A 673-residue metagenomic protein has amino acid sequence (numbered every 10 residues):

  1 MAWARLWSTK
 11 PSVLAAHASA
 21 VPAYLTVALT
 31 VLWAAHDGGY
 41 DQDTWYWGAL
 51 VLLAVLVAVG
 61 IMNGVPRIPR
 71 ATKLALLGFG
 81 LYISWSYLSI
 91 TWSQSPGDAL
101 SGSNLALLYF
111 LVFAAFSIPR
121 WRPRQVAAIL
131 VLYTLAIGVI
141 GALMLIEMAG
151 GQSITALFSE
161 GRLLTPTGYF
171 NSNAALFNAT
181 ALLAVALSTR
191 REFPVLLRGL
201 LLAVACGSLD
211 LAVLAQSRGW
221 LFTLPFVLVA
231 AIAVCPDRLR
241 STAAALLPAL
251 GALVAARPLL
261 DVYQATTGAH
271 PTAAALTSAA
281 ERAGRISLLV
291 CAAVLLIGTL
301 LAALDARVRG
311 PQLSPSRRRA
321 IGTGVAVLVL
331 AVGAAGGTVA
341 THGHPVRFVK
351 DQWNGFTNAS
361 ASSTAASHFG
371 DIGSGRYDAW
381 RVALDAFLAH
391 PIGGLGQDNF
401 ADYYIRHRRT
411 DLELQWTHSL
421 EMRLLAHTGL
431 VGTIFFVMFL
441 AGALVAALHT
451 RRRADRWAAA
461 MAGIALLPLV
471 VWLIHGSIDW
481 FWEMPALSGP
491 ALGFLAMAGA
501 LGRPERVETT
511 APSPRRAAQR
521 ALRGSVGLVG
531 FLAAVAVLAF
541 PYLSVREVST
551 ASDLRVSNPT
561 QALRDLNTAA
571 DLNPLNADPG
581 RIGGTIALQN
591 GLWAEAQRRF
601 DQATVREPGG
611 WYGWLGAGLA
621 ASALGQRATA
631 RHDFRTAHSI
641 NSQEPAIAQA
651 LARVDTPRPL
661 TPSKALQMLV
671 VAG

Functional and structural regions predicted by a protein language model:
M1-S101, L105-A136, A184-V204, L224-L328 (+8 more regions): Transmembrane signal-anchor hairpin modules in multi-pass inner-membrane enzymes, especially those that act on
L6, L88-W92, G138-L176, V185 (+7 more regions): Membrane-interfacial helix-loop-helix modules of multi-pass inner-membrane proteins that assemble, modify, or transport
Y169, A359-Q415, E421, T428-F435 (+1 more regions): TM-adjacent membrane-interface loops and short helices in multi-pass inner/ER membrane proteins
L430-G463: Hydrophobic transmembrane alpha-helices and their immediate junctions
I582, G616, A650-L651: Canonical tetratricopeptide repeat
Q589, A623, T656-L660: Register position in tetratricopeptide repeats
